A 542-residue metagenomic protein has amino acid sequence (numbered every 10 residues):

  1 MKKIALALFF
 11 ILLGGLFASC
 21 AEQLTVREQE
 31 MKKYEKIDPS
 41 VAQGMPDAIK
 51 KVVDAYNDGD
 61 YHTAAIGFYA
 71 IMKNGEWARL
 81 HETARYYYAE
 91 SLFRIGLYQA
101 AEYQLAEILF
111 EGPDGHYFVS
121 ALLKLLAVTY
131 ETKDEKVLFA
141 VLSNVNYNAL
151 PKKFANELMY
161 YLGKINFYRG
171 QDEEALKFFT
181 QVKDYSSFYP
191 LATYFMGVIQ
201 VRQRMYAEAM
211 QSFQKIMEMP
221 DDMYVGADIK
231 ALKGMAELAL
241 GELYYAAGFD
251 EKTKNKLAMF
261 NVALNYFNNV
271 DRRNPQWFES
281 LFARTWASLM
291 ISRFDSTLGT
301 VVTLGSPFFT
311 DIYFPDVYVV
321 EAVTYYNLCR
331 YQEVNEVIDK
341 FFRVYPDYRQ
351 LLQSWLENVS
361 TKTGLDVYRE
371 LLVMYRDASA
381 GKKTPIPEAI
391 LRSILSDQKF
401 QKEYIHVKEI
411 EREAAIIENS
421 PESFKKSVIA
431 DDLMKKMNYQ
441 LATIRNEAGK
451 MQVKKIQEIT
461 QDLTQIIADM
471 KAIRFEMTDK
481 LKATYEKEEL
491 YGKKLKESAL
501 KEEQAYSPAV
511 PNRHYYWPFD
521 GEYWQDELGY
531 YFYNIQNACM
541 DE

Functional and structural regions predicted by a protein language model:
C20-N74, A78-A84, S120: N-terminal leader/linker segments that initiate helical-solenoid repeat arrays
A21-V41, G67, L97, L125 (+7 more regions): Extracytoplasmic/secretory-pathway proteins
P39-S40, I71-H81, I108-S120, E135 (+6 more regions): Short solvent-exposed coil/turn linkers within tandem alpha-helical repeat scaffolds
K50, Y87, K124, F154 (+9 more regions): "A position-specific structural signal for the A-helix of alpha-solenoid helical repeats
A64, A101, L138, A175 (+5 more regions): Single-residue signature of alpha-solenoid repeat helices
